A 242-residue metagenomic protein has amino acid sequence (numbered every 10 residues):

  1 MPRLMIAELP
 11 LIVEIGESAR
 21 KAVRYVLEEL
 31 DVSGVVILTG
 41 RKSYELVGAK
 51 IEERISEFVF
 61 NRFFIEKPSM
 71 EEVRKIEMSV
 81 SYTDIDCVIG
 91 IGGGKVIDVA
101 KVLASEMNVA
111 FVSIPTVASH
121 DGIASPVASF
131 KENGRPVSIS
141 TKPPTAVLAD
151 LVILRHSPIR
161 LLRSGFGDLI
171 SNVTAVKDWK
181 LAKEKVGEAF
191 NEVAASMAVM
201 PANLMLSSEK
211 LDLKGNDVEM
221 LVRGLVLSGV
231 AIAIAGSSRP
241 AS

Functional and structural regions predicted by a protein language model:
M1-C87: ATP/NTP phosphate-donor binding region
I15-S18, G40-R41, I91-G93, I114-V117 (+3 more regions): Fold-independent oxyanion-binding glycine-rich loops and adjacent beta-strand/coil segments at enzyme active sites
R20-K21, Y44-V47, K95-V102, H120-I123 (+1 more regions): Short glycine/serine/threonine-rich phosphate/pyrophosphate-binding segments that cradle anionic phosphate groups
L27, D31, I55, I170-D178 (+3 more regions): Structural signal for hydrophobic packing residues in well-ordered secondary-structure cores of soluble enzyme domains
G48-E52, K101-A104, S125, R160: Short amphipathic alpha-helical segments
V80-L103, M107-A118: A short, small-residue-rich loop immediately preceding and capping a beta-strand
E106-P201: A glycine/threonine-rich phosphate-anchoring loop and its flanking beta-alpha core in nucleotide/phosphate-binding
N191-S242: Active-site segments that bind and position negatively charged phosphate/pyrophosphate groups
